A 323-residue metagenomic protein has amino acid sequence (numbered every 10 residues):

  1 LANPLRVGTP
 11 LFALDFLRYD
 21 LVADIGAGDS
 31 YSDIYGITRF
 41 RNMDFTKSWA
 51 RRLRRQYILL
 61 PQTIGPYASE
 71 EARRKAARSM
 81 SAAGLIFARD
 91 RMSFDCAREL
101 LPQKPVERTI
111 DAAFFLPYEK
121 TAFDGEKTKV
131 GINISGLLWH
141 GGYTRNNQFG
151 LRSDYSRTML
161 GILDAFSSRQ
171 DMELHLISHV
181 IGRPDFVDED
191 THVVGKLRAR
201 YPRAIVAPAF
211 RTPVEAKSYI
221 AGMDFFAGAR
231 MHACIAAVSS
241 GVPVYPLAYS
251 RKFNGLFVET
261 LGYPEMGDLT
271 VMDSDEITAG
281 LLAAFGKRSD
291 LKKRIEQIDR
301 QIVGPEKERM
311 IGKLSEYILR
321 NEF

Functional and structural regions predicted by a protein language model:
L1-F323: Active-site anion-handling motifs in enzyme catalytic cores
